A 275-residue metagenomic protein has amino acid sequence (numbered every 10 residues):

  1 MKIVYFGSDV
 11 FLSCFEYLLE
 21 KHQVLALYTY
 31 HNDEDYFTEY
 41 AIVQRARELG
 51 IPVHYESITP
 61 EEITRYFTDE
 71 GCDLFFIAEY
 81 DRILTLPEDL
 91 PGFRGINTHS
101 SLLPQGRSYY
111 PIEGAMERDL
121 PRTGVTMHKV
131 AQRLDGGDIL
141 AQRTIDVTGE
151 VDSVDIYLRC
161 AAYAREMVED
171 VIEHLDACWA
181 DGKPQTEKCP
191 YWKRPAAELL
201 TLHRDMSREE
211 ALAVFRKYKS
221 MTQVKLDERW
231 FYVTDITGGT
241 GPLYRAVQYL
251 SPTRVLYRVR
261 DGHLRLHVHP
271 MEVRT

Functional and structural regions predicted by a protein language model:
M1-V224, R229, S251-T275: One-carbon transfer enzymes
D235-L250: A conserved acidic, glycine/proline-rich C-terminal tail/linker
